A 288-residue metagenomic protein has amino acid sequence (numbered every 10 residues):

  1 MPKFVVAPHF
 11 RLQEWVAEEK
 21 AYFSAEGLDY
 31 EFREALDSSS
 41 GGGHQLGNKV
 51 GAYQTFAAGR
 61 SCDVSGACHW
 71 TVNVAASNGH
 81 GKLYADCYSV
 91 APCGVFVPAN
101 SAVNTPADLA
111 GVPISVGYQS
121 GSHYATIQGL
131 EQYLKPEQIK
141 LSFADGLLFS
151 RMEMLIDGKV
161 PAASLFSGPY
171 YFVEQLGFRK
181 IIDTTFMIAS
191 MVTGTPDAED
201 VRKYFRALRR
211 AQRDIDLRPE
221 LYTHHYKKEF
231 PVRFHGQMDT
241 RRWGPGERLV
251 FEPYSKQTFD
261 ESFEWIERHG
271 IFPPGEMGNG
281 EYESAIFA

Functional and structural regions predicted by a protein language model:
M1-P136, P161-S164, K180-D183: Short, glycine-/small- and polar/acidic-enriched structural segments that line small-molecule recognition paths
S38, T71-V72, Y170, I188 (+1 more regions): Positions that flank functional sites
G117, S142-G146: Structural motif
L147-E229: Pocket-lining segment of extracytoplasmic ligand-binding domains
E199-P273: Secondary-structure end/capping motifs
E267-A288: Conserved C-terminal helix/tail region of periplasmic/extracytoplasmic solute-binding proteins
